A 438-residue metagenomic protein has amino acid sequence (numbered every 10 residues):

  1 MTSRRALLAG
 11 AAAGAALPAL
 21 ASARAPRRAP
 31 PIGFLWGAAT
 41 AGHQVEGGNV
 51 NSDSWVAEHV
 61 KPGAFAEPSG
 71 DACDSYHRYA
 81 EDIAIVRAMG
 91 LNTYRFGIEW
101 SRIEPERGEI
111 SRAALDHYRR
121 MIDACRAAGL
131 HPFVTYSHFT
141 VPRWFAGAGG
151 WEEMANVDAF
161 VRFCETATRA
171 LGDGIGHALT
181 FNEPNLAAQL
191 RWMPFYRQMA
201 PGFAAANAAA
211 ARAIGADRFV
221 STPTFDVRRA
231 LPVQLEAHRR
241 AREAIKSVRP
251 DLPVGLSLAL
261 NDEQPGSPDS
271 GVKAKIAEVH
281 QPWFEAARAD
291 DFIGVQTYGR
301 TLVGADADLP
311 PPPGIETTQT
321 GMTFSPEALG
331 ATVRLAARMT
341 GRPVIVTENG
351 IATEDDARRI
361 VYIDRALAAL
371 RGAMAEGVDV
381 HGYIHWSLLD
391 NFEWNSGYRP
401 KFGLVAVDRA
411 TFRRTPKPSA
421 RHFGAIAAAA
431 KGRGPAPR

Functional and structural regions predicted by a protein language model:
S3-A23: N-terminal export signals
A25-I83, R87-M89, I103-R438: Non-catalytic scaffold segments within catalytic domains of secreted glycoside hydrolases
